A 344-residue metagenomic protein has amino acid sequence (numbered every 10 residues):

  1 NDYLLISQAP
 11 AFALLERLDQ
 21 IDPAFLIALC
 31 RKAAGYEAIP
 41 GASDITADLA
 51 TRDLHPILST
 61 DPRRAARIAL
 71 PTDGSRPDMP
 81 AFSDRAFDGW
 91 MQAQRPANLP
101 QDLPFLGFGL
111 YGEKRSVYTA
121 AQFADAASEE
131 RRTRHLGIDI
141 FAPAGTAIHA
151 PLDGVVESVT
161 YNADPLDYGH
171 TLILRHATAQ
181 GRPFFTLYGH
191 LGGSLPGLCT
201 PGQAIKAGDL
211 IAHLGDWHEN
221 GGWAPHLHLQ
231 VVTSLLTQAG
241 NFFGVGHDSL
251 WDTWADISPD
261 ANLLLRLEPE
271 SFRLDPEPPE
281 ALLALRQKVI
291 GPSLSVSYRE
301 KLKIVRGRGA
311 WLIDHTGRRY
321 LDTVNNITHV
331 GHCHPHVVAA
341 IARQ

Functional and structural regions predicted by a protein language model:
N1-D139, L250-P276: Polar/charged, compositionally biased leader and regulatory segments
R63-A66, G197-D209, H213-E219, W223-P276: Acidic, glycine-rich catalytic/binding loops that coordinate metals and/or anionic ligands
N98-Q101, S128-P165: Short, glycine/small-residue-enriched coil/turn segments at secondary-structure junctions
G145-T146, E300, R306-A310, T316: Short loop/turn microsegments at loop-to-beta-strand junctions
A150-L195: Zn2+-dependent peptidoglycan hydrolase active-site motif and core
E277-R308, N326: Active-site-adjacent loop/helix segments that line or gate small-molecule/cofactor pockets in enzymes
Y320-Q344: Glycine-rich loop-to-alpha-helix module at the N-terminal edge of alpha/beta enzyme cores
